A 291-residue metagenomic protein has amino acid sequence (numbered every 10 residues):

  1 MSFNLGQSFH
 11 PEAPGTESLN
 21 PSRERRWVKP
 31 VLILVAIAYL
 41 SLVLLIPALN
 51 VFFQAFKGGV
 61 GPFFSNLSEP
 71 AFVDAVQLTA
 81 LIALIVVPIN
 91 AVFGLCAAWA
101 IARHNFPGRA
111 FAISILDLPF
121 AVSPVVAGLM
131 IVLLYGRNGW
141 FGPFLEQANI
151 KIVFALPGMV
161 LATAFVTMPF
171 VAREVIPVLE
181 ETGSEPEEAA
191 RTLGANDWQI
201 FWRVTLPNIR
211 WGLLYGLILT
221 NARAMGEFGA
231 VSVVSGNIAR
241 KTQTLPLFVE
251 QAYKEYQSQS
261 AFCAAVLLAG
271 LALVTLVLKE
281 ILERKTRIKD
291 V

Functional and structural regions predicted by a protein language model:
F3-L5, F9, A13, V31-V35 (+5 more regions): C-terminal transmembrane helix and the adjacent membrane-cytosol boundary/short C-terminal tail of inner/organellar
T16-R26, V51-P88, R103-H104, Q251-S258: Periplasmic/extracellular loop-to-transmembrane helix junction in inner-membrane transport proteins
E17-S22, V60-S68, V73, G108-R109 (+3 more regions): Membrane-interfacial helix termini and adjacent extracytoplasmic/periplasmic loops of multi-pass transporters
E24, F63, I85-L116, L129-L133 (+3 more regions): Transmembrane-helix boundary motif in ABC transporter permease subunits
R26, F63, L67-P70, M225-L278: Interhelical loop and adjacent transmembrane-helix boundary motif in polytopic membrane transport permeases
L34-V35, Y39, P88, L118 (+2 more regions): Transmembrane alpha-helices
L42, Q77, L81-F93, A97 (+6 more regions): Hydrophobic alpha-helical transmembrane segments of multipass integral membrane proteins, especially permease/channel
L45-F53, V92-A97, V126-L129, N138 (+8 more regions): Membrane-embedded alpha-helices of multi-pass transport/permease systems
